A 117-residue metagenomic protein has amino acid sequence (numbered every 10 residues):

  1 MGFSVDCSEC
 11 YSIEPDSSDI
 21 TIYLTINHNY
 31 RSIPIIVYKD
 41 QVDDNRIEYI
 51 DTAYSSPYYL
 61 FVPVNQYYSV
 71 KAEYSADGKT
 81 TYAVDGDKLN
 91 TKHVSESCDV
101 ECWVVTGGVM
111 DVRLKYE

Functional and structural regions predicted by a protein language model:
F3-E117: First exposed extracellular module after export/assembly in secreted or surface-exposed proteins
